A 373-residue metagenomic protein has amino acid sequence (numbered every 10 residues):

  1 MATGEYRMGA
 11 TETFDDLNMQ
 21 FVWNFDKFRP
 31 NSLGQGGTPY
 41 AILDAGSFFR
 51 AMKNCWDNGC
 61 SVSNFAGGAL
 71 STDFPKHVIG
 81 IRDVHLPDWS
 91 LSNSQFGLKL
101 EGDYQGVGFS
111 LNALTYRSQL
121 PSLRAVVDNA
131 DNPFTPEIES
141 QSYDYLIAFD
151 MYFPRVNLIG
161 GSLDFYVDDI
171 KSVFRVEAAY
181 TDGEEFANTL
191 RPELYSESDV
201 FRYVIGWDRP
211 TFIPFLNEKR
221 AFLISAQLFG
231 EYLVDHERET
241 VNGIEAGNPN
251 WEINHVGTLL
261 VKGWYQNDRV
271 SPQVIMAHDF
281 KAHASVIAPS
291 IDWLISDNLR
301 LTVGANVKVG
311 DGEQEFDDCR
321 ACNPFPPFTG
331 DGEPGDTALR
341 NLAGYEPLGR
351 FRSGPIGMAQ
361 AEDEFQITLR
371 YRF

Functional and structural regions predicted by a protein language model:
M1, S92-F96, R155-I159, E197-Y203 (+3 more regions): Residues that define the transmembrane beta-barrel architecture of outer-membrane proteins
M1-S118: Aromatic- and glycine-enriched pocket-lining scaffold segments that form the walls of small-molecule binding clefts
A2, N323-F373: Outer-membrane beta-barrel "beta-signal"
A2-Y6, A10-E12, L98-G102, L111 (+7 more regions): Residues on the lipid-exposed face of transmembrane beta-strands in outer-membrane beta-barrel proteins
M8-A10, W23-R29, Y104-G106, A113-Q119 (+7 more regions): Transmembrane beta-strands of outer-membrane beta-barrel pores
G9-Q20, P30-G34, G102-G108, Y166-V173 (+3 more regions): Short loop/turn motifs that connect adjacent beta-strands in outer-membrane beta-barrel proteins
S32-T38, I81, S122-D128, F186-E193 (+4 more regions): Outer-membrane beta-barrel translocator domains and adjoining extracellular loop/strand segments of Gram-negative
R82-L86, Y145-F149, N188-V200, G243-N248 (+2 more regions): Extracellular loop and loop/strand-boundary signature of outer-membrane beta-barrel proteins
